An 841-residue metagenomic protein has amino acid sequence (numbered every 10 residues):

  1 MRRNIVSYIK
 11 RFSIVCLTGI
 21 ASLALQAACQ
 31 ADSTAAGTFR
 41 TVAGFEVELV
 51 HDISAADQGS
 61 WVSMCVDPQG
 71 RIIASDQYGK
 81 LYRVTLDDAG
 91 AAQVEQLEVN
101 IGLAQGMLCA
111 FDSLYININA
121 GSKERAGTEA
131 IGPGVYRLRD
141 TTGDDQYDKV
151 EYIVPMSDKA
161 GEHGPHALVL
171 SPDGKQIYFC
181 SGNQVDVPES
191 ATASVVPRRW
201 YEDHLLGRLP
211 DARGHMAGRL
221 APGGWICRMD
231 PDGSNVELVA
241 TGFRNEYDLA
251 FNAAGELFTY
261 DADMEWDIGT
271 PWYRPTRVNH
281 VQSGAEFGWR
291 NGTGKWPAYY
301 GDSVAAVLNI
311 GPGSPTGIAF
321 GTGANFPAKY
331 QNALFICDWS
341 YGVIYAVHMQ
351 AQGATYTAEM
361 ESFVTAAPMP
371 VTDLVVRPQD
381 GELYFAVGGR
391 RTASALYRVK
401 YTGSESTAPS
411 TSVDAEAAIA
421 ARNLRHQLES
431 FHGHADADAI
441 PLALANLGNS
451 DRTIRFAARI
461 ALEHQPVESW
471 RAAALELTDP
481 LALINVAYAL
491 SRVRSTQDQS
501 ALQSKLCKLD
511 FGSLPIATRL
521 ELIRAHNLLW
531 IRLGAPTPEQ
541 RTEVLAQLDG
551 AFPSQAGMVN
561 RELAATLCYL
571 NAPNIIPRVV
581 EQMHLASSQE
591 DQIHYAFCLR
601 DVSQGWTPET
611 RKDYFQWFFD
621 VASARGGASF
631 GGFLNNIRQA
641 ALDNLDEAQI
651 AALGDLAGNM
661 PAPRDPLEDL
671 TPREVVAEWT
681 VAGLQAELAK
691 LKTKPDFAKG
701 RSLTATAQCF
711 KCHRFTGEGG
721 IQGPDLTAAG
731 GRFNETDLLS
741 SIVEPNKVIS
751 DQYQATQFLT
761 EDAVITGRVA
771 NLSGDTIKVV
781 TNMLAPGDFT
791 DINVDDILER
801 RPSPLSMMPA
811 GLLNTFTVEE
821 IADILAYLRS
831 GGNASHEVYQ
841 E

Functional and structural regions predicted by a protein language model:
M1-K10: N-terminal secretory signal peptides that target proteins for export/translocation
S13-Q26: Bacterial N-terminal signal peptides
C29-S430, L684, T716-G717, I792-D795 (+3 more regions): Beta-propeller domains with acidic blade repeats across secreted/periplasmic ectodomains and cytosolic WD/CNH propellers
V50, V675, G683-A686, V743 (+6 more regions): C-terminal capping alpha-helices of c-type cytochrome domains
D140, E463, V467, C568-A572 (+6 more regions): Sec-exported extracytoplasmic/periplasmic mature domains
C227, G381, S702-F715, D725-A728 (+5 more regions): C-type cytochrome heme c attachment motif
V371-V375, D380, G389, E590 (+4 more regions): C-terminal structured "cap/appendage" subdomains that terminate the fold
G388, T392, Y401-L703, Q722 (+5 more regions): Long, ordered, helix-rich scaffold segments
